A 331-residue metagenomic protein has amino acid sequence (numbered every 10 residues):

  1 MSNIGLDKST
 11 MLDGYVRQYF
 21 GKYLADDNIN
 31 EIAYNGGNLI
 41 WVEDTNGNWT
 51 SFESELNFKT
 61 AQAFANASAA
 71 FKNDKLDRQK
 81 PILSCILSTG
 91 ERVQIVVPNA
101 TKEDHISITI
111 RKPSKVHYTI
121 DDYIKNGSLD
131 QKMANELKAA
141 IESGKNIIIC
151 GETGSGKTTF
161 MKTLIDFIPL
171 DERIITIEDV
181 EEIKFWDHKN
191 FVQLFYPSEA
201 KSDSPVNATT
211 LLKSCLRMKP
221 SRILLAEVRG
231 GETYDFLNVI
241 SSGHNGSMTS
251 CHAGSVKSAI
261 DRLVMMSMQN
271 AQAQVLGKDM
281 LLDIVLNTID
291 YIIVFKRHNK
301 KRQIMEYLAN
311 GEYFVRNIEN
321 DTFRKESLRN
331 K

Functional and structural regions predicted by a protein language model:
M1-T50: N-terminal anchoring/assembly modules that precede and organize ATP-driven motor systems
W41-E43, W49-N66, A70-S143: P-loop NTP-binding catalytic core
I147, T163-N287, V294-K296: Switch/coupling sub-region of P-loop NTPases
I149-G151: Hydrophobic anchor at the beta1->P-loop junction of P-loop NTPases
G154: Walker A (P-loop) phosphate-binding loop of P-loop NTPases
K157: Conserved lysine of the Walker
D283-K331: Conserved P-loop NTPase
